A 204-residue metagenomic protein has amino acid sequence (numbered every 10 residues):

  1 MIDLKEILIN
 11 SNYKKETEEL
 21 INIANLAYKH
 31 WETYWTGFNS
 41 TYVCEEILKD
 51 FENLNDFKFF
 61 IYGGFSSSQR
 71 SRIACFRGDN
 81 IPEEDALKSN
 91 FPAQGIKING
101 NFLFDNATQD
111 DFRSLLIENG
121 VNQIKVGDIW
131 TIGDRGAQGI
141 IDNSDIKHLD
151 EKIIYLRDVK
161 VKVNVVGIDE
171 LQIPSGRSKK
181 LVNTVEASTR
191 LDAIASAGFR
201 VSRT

Functional and structural regions predicted by a protein language model:
M1-D192, G198: Ferredoxin-like alpha/beta domains used as RNA- or RNAP-binding modules
